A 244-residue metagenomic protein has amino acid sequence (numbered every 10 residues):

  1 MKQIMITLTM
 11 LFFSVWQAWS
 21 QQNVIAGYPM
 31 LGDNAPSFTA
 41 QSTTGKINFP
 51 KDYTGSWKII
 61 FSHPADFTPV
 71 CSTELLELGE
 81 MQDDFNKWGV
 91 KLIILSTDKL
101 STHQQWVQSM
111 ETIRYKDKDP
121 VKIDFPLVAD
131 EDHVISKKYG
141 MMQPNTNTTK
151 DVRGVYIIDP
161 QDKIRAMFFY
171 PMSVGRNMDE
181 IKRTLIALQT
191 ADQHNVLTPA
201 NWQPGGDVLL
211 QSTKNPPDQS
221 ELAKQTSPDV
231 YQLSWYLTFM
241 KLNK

Functional and structural regions predicted by a protein language model:
M1-I4: Positively charged n-region of N-terminal signal peptides that target proteins for export
T7-V15: Bacterial N-terminal signal peptides
Q21-K244: Chalcogenol-based redox active-site neighborhoods
